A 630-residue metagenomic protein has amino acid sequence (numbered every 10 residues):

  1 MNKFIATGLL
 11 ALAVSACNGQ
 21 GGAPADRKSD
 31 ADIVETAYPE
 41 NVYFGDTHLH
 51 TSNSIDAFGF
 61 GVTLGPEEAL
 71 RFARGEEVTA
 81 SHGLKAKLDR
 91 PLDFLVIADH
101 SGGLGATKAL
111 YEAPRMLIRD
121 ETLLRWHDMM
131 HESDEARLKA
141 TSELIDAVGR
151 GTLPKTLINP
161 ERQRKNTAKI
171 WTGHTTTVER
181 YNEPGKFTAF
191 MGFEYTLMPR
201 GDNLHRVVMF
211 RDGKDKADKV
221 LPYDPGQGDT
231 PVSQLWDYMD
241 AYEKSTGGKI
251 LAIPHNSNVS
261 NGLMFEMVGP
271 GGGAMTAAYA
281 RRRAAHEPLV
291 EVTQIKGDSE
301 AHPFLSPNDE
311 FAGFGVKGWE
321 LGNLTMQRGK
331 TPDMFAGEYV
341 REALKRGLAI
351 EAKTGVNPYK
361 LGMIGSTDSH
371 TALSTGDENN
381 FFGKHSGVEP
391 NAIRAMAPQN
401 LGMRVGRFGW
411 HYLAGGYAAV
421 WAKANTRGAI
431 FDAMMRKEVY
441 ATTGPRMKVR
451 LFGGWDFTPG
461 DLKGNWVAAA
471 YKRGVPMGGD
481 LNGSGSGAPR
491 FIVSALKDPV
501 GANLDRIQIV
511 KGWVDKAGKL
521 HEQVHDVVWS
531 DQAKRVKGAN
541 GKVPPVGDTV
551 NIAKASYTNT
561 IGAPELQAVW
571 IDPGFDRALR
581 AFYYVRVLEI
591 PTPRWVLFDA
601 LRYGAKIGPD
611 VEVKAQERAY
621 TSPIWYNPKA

Functional and structural regions predicted by a protein language model:
M1-F4: Positively charged n-region of N-terminal signal peptides that target proteins for export
A6-A16: Bacterial N-terminal signal peptides
N18-A73, E77-H127, P160-Q163, T175-G185 (+3 more regions): C-terminal functional module detector
T122-L157: Aromatic- and acidic-residue-enriched carbohydrate-binding clefts of CAZyme catalytic domains
A140, L144-A147, R162-I170, N203 (+1 more regions): Cap/lid and interdomain-hinge subdomains that line or gate substrate/regulatory clefts in soluble alpha/beta enzymes
M209-R211: Long, charge-dense tracts
D215-A217: Short helix-loop capping/hinge motifs at secondary-structure junctions, enriched in acidic/polar residues
V220-P222: Acidic, metal/ion-coordinating pockets
